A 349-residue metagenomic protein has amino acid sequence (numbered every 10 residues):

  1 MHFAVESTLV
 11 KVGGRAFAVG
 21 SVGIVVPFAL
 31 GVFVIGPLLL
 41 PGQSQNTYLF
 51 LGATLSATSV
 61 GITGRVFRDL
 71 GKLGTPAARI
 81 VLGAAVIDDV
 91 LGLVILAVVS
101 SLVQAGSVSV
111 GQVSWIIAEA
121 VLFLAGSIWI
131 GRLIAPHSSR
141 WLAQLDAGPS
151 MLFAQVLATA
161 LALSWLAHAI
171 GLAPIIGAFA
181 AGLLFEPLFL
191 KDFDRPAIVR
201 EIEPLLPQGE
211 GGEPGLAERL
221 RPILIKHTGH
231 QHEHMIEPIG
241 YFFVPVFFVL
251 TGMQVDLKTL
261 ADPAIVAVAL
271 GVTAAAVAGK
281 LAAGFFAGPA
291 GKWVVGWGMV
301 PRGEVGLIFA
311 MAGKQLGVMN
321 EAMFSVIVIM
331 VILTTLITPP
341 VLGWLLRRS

Functional and structural regions predicted by a protein language model:
H2-R15, L142-A147, L152, V156-V268: Membrane-interface junctions of multi-pass transporters
V5-K11, G64-V121, P136-W141: Alpha-helical transmembrane bundle and helix-membrane interface signal in multi-pass integral membrane proteins
V5-L73, G126, I130, I134-R140 (+3 more regions): Transmembrane alpha-helices that form the ion-translocation and gating core of multi-pass ion transport proteins
F17-V32, G83-A97, A147-L163, P207-G211 (+2 more regions): Small-residue-rich segments of transmembrane alpha-helices in multi-pass membrane proteins, especially helix faces
G31, S100, A120-G131, L157-L166 (+3 more regions): Hydrophobic core segments of alpha-helical transmembrane domains in multi-pass membrane transport and ion-translocation
I35, L96, S100-Q104, E186 (+2 more regions): Juxtamembrane/transmembrane-helix interface segments of polytopic membrane transporters
G42-G52, G106-E119, H168-A173, M235-I236 (+2 more regions): Interfacial loop-to-helix junctions that mark the boundaries of transmembrane helices in multi-pass membrane
I62-V66, V90, I95-V99, A125-L142 (+6 more regions): Juxtamembrane interface elements at the cytosolic ends of transmembrane helices in multi-pass membrane proteins
